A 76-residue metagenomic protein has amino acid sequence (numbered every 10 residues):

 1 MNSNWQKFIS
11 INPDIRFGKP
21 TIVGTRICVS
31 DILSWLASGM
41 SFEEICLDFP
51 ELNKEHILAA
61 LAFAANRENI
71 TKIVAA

Functional and structural regions predicted by a protein language model:
M1-S3, C46: A generic structural signal for short, solvent-exposed coil/turn residues that cap or connect secondary-structure
S3-M40: A short, structured beta-strand/loop element
C28-A76: Long, charge-rich, low-complexity alpha-helical segments
